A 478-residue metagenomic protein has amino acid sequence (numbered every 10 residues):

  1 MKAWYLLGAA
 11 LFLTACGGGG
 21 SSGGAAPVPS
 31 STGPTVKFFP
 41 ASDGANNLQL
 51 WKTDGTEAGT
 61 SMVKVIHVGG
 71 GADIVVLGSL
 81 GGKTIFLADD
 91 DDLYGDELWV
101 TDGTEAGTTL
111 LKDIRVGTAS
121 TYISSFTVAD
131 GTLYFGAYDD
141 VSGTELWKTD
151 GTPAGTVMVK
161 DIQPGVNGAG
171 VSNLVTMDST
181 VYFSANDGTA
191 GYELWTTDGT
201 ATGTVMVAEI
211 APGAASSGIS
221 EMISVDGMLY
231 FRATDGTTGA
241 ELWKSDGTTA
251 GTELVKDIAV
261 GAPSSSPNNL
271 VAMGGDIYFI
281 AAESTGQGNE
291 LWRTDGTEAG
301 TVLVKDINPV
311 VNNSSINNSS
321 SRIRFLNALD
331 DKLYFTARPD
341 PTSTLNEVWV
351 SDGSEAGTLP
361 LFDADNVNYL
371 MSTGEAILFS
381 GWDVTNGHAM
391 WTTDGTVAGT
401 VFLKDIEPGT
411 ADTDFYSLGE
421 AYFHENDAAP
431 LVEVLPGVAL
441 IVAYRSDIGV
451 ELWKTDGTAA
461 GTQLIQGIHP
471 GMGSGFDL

Functional and structural regions predicted by a protein language model:
K2-A9: Sec-dependent signal peptide recognition, specifically the positively charged N-region followed immediately by
L13-A15: C-terminal motif of bacterial Sec signal peptides marking the signal peptidase cleavage site
G18-L478: Feature 14080 marks short, conserved micro-sites in well-ordered regions that are central to protein function
